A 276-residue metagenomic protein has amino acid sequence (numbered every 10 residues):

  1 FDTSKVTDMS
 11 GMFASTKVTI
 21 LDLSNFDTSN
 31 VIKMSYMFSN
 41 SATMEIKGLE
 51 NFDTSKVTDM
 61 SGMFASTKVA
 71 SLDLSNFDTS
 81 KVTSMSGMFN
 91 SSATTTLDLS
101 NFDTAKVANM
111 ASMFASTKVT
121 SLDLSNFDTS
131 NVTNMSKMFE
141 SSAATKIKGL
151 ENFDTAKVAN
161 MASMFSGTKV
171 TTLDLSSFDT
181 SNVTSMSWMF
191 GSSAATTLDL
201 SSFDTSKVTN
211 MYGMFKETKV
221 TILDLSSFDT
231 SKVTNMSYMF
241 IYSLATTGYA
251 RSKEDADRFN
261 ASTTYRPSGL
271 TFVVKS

Functional and structural regions predicted by a protein language model:
F1-T7, K17-N30, A42-K56, K68-T83 (+8 more regions): Structural signature of tandem-repeat unit edges
S10-G11, S35-Y36, S61-G62, S86-G87 (+6 more regions): Register-specific detector for alpha-helical tandem repeat solenoids, activating on a conserved position within each
F64, F165, S227: Residues on the solvent-exposed faces and adjacent turns of beta-rich solenoids used to engage binding targets
Y238-I241, T263, S268-V273: Long, ordered, amphipathic alpha-helical scaffolds
